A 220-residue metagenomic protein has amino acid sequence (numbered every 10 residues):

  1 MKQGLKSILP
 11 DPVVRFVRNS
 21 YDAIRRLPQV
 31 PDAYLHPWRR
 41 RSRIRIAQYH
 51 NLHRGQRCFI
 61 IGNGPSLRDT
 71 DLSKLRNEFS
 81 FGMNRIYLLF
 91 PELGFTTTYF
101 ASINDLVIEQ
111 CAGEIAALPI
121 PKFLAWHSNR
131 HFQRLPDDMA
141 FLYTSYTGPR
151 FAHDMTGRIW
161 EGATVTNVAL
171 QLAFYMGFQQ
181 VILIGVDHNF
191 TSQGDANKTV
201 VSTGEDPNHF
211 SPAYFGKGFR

Functional and structural regions predicted by a protein language model:
K2-R220: Metal-ion/cofactor- or nucleotide/acyl-coenzyme-handling active-site neighborhoods
